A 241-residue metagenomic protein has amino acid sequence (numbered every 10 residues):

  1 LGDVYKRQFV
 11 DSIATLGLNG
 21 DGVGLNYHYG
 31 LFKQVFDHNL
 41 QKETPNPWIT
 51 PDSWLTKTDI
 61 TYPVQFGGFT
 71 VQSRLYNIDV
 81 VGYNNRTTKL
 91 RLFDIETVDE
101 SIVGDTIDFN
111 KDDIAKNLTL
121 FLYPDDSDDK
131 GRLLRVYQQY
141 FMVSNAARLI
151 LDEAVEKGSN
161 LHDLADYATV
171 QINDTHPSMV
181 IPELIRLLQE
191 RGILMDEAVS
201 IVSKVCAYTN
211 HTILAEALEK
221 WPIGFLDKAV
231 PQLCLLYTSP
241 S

Functional and structural regions predicted by a protein language model:
L1-Q8, Y237-S241: Conserved small/polar residues in nucleotide/adenosyl-binding loops
G2-D3, L16-Y76: Extended, regular secondary-structure scaffolds
V10-D11, T15-K33, V199-S200, K204-L214: Glycine-rich phosphate/pyrophosphate-binding loops and their adjacent beta-strand/loop elements at enzyme active sites
T15-N19, E153-A165, L188-S200, T212: Secondary-structure transition/capping motifs at alpha-helix termini and the adjoining loop/turn into the next element
T56-N173, W221-S239: Active-site cores of enzymes that catalyze phosphoryl transfer or operate on phosphate-rich substrates
S144-L151, P182-R191: Alpha-helical support elements that line or immediately flank enzyme active sites and cofactor-binding pockets
Q171-E183, V205-T209: Core structural elements
L187-Y237: Extended, well-ordered alpha-helical scaffold/bundle regions in very large, multi-domain proteins
